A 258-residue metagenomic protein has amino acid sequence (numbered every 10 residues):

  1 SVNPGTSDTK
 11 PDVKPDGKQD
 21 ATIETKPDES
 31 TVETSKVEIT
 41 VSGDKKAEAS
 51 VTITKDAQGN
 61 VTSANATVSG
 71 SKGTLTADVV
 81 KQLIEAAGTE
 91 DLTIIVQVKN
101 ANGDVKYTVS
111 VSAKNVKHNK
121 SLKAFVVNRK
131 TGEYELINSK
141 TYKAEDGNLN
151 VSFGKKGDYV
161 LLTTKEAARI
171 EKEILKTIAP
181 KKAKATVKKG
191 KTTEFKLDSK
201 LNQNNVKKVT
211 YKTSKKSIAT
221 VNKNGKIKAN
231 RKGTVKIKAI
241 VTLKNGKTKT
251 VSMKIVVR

Functional and structural regions predicted by a protein language model:
S1-K123, K130, L162-K172: Feature for mature exported/ectodomain regions
T93-I94, T131-S139, S217-T220: Surface-exposed loop/edge segments in extracytoplasmic proteins
T108-A113, N148-G154, N224-K226: Exposed aromatic-hydrophobic patches
K120, G157, G233-I237: Exposed beta-strand face motif in extracellular beta-rich ectodomains
V126-N128, T213: Conserved aromatic beta-strand anchor motif in extracellular beta-sandwich/beta-rich domains
T131-K155: Short, surface-exposed beta-strand/turn "edge" patches of beta-sheet domains
N148-I170: C-terminal beta-strand-rich structural cap/linker in extracellular carbohydrate-active enzymes
R169-R258: Extracytoplasmic soluble-region selector
